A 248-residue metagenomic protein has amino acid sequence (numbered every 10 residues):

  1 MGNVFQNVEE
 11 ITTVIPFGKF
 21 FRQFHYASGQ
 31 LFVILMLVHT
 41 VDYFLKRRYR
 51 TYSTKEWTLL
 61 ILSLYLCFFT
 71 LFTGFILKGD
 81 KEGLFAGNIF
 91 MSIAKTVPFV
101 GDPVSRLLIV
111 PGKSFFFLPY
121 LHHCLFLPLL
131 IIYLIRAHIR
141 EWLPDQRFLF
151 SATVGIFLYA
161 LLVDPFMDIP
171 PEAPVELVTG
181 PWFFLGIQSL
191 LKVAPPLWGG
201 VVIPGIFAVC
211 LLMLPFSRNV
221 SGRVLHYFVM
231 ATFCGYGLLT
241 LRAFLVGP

Functional and structural regions predicted by a protein language model:
M1-P248: Membrane-embedded alpha-helical bundles that constitute the cytochrome b-like, heme-associated redox core of multi-pass
